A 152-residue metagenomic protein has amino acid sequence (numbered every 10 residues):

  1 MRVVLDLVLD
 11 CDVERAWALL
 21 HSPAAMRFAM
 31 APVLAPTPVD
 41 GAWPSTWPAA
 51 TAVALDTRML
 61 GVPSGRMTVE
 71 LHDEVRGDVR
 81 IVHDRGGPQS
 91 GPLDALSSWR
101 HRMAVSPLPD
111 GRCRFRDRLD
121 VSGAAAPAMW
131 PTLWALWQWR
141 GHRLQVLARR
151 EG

Functional and structural regions predicted by a protein language model:
M1-P48: Hydrophobic ligand-binding cavity/cleft-lining segments
M1-V8, A52, R66, S98-R100 (+1 more regions): Intrinsic-disorder/low-complexity, polar/charged segments enriched in Ser/Thr/Lys/Arg/Asp/Glu/Gln
L5-L7, R66-E74, G86, W99-P107: Hydrophobic/aromatic beta-strand elements that line small-molecule binding cavities or substrate pockets in beta-rich
D12, R76, L108-G111: Short strand-connecting beta-turns/loops that link adjacent beta-strands
R15-L20, M26, V105, F115-D117 (+1 more regions): Hydrophobic pocket/interface hotspot
L34, P38, V146-G152: Short, highly charged C-terminal tails/helix-capping segments
P38-S90: Glycine-rich portal/gate segments that line the openings of hydrophobic small-molecule binding cavities
I81-A135: Beta-strand/loop substructures that line and gate deep hydrophobic ligand-binding cavities in soluble
